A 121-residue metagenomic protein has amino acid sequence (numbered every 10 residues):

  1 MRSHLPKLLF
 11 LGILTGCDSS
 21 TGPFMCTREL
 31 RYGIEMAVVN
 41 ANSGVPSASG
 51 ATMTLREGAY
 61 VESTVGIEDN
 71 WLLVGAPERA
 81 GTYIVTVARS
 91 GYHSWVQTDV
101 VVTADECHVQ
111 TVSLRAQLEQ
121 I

Functional and structural regions predicted by a protein language model:
M1-G16: Sec-dependent bacterial lipoprotein signal peptides
C17-G33, V39, V109-S113, L118-Q120: Beta-strand-rich domain onsets/edges
Y32-I34, N42-S63: Short, ordered, surface-exposed loop/turn motifs in non-cytosolic proteins
V38-N40, R89: Hydrophobic beta-strand positions in extracellular immunoglobulin-like domains
Y60-D69, V100-V102: Solvent-exposed serine/threonine-rich low-complexity stretches and specific carbohydrate-binding patches
G66-I84, S90: Short Pro-Gly-centered beta-turn/loop motif in secreted/extracellular proteins
T86-D99: A short, solvent-exposed loop/turn motif at the edges and junctions of modular extracellular/periplasmic domains
D99-C107, E119: Short beta-strand edge segments in extracellular beta-sheet folds
